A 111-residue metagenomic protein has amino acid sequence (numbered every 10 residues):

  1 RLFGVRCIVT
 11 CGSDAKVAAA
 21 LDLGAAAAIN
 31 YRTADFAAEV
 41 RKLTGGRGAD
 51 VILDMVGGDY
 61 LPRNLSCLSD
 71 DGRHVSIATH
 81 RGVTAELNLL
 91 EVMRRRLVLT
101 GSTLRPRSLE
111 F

Functional and structural regions predicted by a protein language model:
L2-R63: Adenosine-nucleotide cofactor-binding segment
F3, C11, A20, D59-F111: Glycine-rich phosphate-binding loop and adjacent beta-alpha segment of Rossmann(oid) nucleotide-cofactor-binding
